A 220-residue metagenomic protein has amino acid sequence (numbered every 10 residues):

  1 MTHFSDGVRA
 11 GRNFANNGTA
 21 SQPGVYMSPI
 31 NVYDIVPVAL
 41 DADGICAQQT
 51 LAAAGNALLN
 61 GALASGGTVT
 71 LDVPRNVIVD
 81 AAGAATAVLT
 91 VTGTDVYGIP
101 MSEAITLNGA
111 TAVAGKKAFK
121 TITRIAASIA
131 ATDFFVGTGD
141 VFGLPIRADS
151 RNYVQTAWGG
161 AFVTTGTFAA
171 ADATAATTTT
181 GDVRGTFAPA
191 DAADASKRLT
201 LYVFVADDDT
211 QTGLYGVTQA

Functional and structural regions predicted by a protein language model:
M1-L51, V217-A220: Short, intrinsically disordered N-terminal pre-domain segments
T2, N152-A220: A eukaryote-biased signal for long
L58-D80: Charged, amphipathic alpha-helical segments
P74-V77, G115-A131, G185, D194-L199: Noncatalytic modules at the cell exterior or secretory-pathway interfaces, chiefly beta-strand-rich lectin/adhesion
A85-Y97, F134-F142: Short, surface-exposed beta-strand/strand-loop-strand elements in extracellular ectodomains
Y97-A104: Surface-exposed loop/edge segments in extracytoplasmic proteins
A104-T106, T111-K117: Exposed aromatic-hydrophobic patches
A130-Q155: Extracellular polysaccharide-targeting segments
